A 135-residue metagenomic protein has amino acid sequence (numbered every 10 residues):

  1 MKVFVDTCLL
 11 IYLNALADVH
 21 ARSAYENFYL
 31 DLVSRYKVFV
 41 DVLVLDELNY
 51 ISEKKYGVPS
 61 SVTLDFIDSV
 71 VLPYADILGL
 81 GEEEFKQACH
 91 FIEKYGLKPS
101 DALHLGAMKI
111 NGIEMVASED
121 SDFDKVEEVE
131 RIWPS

Functional and structural regions predicted by a protein language model:
M1-V40, K55-L64: Short, well-structured N-terminal submotif of metal-dependent ribonuclease cores
K2, L105-G106, I110-S135: Acidic, PIN/NYN-like endoribonuclease modules and their adjacent C-terminal/linker elements
V5-D6, Y12, V40-D41, L97-K98 (+2 more regions): Histidine- and aromatic-rich ligand-binding microenvironments
Y12-N14, I51, V126: Residues that scaffold the ATP/ADP-binding catalytic core of kinase and kinase-like folds
L43, N49-D76: Active-site-proximal, substrate-binding regions of enzyme catalytic domains and RNA-binding/basic surfaces
S69, D76, K94-G96, D124-S135: Internal alpha/beta domain cores that form substrate/cofactor-binding pockets in large enzymes and binding proteins
D76-M115: Active-site neighborhoods of divalent-metal-dependent phosphate/nucleic-acid chemistry enzymes
